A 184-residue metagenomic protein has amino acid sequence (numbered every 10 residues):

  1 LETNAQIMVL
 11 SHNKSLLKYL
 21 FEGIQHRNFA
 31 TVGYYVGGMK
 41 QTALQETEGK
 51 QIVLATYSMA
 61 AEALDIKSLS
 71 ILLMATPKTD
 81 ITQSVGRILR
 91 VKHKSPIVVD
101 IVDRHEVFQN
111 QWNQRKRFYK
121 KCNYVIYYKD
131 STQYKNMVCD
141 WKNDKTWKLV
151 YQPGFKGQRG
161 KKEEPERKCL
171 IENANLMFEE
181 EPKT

Functional and structural regions predicted by a protein language model:
L1-F21, Y119: Conserved strand-helix element at the start of the C-terminal RecA-like helicase core
E2-T3, H26, R90, K121: Secondary-structure boundary motif
N4, E48-G49, D144: Short loop/turn hinge sites at secondary-structure boundaries
Q6-M8, F21-T42: Conserved RecA-like helicase motor-core motifs
H12, G37, S131-T132: Proline- and acidic/polar-enriched loop/turn elements at helix boundaries
L16, Q41, K135-M137: Short secondary-structure capping/turn micro-motifs that flank functional sites
G33, G37-V125: Conserved RecA-like P-loop NTPase helicase motor core
I101-T184: Non-catalytic, charged low-complexity extensions flanking SF2 helicase motor domains
